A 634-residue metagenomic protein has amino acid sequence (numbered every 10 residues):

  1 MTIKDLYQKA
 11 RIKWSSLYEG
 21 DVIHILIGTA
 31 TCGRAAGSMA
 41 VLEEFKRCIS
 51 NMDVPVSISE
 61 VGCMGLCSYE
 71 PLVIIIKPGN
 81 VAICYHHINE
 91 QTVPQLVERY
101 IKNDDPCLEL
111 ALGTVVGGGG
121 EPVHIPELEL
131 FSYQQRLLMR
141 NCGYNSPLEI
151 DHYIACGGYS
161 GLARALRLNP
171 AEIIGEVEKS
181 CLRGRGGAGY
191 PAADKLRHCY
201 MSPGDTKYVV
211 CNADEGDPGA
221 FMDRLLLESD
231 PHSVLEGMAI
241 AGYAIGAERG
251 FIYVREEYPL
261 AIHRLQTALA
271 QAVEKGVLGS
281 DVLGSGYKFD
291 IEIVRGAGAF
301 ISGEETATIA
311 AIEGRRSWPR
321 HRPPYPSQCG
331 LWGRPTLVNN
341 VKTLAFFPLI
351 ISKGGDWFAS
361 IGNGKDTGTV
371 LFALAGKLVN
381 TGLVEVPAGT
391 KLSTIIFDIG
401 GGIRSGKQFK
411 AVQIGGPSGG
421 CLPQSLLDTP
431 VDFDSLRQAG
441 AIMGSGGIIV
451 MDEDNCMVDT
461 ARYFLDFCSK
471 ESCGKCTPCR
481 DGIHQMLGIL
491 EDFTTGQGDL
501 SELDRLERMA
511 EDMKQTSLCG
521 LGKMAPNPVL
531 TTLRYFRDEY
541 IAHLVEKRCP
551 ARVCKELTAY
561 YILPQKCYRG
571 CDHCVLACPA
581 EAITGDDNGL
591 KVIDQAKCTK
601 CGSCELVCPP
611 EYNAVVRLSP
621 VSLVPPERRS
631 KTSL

Functional and structural regions predicted by a protein language model:
T2-V22, S38-E60, K77-E109, S160-V177 (+12 more regions): Ferredoxin-type iron-sulfur electron-transfer modules in oxidoreductases and energy-metabolism complexes
L26, N145-S160, C211-D223, P326-L331 (+2 more regions): Gly-rich Lys/Arg/Thr-decorated short loops/hinges at beta-loop-alpha junctions or inter-strand turns that position
T29-G37, G158, V177-C199, G298-A310 (+3 more regions): Conserved phosphate/anionic-ligand binding catalytic regions in large, soluble enzymes, centered on
P71-V73, P478-H484, D572-V592, S603-V621: Iron-sulfur cluster-binding cysteine motifs and their immediate structural context in ferredoxin-like electron-transfer
A111-K179, G333, N339-G354: Flexible inter-domain linker/hinge segments
L130-Q134, I262-A388, G400: Hydrophobic alpha-helical positions that pack around
L162-P203, F358-S360, K365, A373 (+3 more regions): Accessory "access/gating" subregions that flank catalytic or transport cores
G237-A241, G389-R404: Short amphipathic, charge-patterned alpha-helical segments
